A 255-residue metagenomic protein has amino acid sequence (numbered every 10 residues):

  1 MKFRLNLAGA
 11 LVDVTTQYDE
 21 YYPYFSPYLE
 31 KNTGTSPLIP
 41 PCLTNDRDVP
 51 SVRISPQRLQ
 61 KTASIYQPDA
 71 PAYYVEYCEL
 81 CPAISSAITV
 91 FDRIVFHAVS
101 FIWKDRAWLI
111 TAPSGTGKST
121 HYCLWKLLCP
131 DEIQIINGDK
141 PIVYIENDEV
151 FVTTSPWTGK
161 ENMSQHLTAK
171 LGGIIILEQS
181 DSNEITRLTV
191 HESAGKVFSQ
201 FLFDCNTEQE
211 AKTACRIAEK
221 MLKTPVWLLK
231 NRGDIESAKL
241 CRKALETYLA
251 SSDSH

Functional and structural regions predicted by a protein language model:
M1-P71, V75, E246-Y248, D253-H255: Long, basic/Gly/Ser/Thr-rich N-terminal segments that mediate initial subcellular attachment or targeting
F3-L11, Q17-Y24, L38, H97-V99 (+2 more regions): Glycine-rich, often acidic-flanked micro-motifs that create phosphate/phosphodiester-binding or positioning elements
E30-K31, S85, T89, L127-P130: Short, intrinsically disordered, mixed-charge
P41-L43, T89-D92, A218: Short linear motifs in intrinsically disordered
P50-R106: Extreme N-terminal, non-catalytic leader segments that precede Walker-type/kinase nucleotide-binding cores
S114: Walker A/P-loop nucleotide-binding motif
G117: Conserved glycine(s) of the Walker
H121-Y122: Post-Walker A alpha-helix
